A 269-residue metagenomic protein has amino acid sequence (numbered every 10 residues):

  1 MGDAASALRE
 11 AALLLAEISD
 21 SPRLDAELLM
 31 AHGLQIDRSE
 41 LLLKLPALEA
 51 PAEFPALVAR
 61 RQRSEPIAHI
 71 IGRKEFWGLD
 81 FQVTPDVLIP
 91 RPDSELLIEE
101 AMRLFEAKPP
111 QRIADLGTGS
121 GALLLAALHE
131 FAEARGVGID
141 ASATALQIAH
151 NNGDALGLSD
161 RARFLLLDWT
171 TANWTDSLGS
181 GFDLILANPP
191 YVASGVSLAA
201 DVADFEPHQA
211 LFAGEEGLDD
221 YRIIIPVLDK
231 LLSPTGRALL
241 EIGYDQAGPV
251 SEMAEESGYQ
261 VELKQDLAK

Functional and structural regions predicted by a protein language model:
M1-P46: Non-catalytic accessory regions of SAM-dependent methyltransferases
L15, F105, G153, L228 (+1 more regions): Conserved hydrophobic residues forming the short capping helix/wall of the S-adenosyl-L-methionine
S19-D20, F131-E133, D154-S159, L231-L232 (+1 more regions): Short helix-capping segments at alpha-helix termini
L28-R103: Conserved AdoMet
L29, S64, S94, L123 (+5 more regions): Residue-level signal for inorganic ion chemistry
P92-A199: Conserved SAM/SAH cofactor-binding pocket of Class I
P190-D220: Mobile active-site "lid"/loop adjacent to the S-adenosyl-L-methionine
E216-K269: Conserved Class I SAM-dependent methyltransferase catalytic core
